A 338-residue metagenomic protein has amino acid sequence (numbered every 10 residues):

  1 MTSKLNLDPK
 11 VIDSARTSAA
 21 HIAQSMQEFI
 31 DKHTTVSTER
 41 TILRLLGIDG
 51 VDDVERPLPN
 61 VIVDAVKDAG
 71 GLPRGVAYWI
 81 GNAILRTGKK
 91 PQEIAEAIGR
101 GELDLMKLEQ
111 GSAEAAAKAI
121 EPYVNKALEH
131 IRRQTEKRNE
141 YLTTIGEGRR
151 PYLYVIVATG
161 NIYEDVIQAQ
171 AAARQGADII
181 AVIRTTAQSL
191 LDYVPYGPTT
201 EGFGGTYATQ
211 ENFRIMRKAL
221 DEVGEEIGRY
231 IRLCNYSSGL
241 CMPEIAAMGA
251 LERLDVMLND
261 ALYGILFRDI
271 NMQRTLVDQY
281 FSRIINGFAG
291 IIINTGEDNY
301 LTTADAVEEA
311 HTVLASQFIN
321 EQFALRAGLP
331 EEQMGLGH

Functional and structural regions predicted by a protein language model:
M1-Y163, A171-G176, A187-I215, S237-M257 (+4 more regions): Long, compositionally biased, glycine/small-hydrophobic-enriched stretches that function as flexible linkers, tethers
V182-R184: Active-site/pore-lining binding-face segments in mid-to-C-terminal subdomains
K218-N235: A glycine-rich, acidic short-motif signal
E226-Y230, A327-M334: Flexible, glycine/charged-enriched surface loops at secondary-structure junctions
E321: Ligand/cofactor-recognition surfaces for anionic moieties
